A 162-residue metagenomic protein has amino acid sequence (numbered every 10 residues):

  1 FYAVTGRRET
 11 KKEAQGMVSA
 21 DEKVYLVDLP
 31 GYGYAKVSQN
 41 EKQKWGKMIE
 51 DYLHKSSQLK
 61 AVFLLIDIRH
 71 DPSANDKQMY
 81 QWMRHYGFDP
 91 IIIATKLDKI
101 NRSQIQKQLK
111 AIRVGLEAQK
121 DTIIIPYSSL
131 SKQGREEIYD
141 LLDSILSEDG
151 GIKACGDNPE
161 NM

Functional and structural regions predicted by a protein language model:
F1-E22: Switch I (effector-binding) loop of TRAFAC-class P-loop GTPase G-domains
R8, E22-K47, D67-H70: Switch II (G3) loop of P-loop NTPases
E9-K12, K36-K47, A74, S103 (+2 more regions): Residues at secondary-structure transition points
E13-G16, Y25, K60-V62, F88: A generic structural signal for short beta-strands and their flanking turns/coil linkers
D28, T95, S128: Active-site glycine-centered loops adjacent to acidic/histidine catalytic or metal-binding residues that shape
G46-T122: Conserved C-terminal guanine-recognition region of P-loop GTPase G domains, centered on the G4
K99-G156, M162: Canonical P-loop GTPase G-domain recognition
